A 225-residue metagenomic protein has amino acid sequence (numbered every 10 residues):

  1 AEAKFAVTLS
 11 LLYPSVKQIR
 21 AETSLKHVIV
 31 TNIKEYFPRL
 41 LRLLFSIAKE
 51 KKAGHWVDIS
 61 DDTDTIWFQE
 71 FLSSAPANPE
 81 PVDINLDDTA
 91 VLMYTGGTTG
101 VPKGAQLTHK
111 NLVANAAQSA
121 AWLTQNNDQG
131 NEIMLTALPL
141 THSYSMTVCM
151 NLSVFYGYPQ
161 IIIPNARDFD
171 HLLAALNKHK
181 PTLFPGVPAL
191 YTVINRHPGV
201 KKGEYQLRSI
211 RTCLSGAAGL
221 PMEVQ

Functional and structural regions predicted by a protein language model:
A1-E70: Structural core segment of the AMP-binding/adenylate-forming
A1-L11, S15-Q18, K103-Q106, T136 (+1 more regions): Short beta-strand->loop structural element characteristic of the AMP-binding/adenylate-forming
F5-I19, V30-R39, L138, P181-Q225: Adenylate-forming
A6, T89, T95-T98, M134 (+4 more regions): Conserved S/T- and glycine-rich ATP-binding loop of Class I adenylate-forming
K17, P81, F169-L173, K202: Short hydrophobic/charged patches on amphipathic alpha-helices used for structural packing and interfaces
T23-K26, Y158, R208-R211: A short helix->loop->beta-strand "cap" motif at the edges of active sites that frequently abuts
A75-D87, L92-T136, Y158, K202-E204: Conserved adenylate-forming
V113-I133, S143-T182, H197: Conserved AMP-binding/adenylation subdomain of ANL enzymes
